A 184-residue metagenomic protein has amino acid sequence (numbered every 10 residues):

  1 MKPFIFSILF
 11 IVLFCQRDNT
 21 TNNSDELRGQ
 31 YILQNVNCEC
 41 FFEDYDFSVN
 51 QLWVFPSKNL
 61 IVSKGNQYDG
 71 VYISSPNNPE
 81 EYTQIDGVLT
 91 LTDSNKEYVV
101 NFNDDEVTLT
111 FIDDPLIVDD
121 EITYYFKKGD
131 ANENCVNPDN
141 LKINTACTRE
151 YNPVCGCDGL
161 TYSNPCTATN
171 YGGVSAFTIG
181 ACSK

Functional and structural regions predicted by a protein language model:
M1-S7: Sec-dependent signal peptide recognition, specifically the positively charged N-region followed immediately by
S7, L33, I61, E106-T108 (+4 more regions): A generic structural micro-environment signature that highlights single residues at secondary-structure boundaries
L13-C15: C-terminal motif of bacterial Sec signal peptides marking the signal peptidase cleavage site
D18-N77, I85-C135: Lipid interaction determinants
Y82: Phosphoinositide-dependent membrane-docking surfaces
A131-K184: Extracellular/cell-surface secretome signature
